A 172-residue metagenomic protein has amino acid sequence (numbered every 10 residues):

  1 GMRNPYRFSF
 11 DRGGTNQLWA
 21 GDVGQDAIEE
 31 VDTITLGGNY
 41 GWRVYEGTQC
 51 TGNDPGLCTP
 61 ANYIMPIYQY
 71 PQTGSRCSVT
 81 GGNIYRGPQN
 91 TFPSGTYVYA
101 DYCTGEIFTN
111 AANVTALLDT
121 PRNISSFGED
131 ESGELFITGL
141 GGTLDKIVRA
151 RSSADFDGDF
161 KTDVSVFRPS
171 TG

Functional and structural regions predicted by a protein language model:
G1-A112, D145-I147: Beta-propeller domain segments
M2-R7, V79, I124, S132 (+2 more regions): Conserved positions at the start
D11-G13, Y85-G87, D130-S132, D157 (+1 more regions): Structural WD40 beta-propeller signal
G14, C103, E131-S132, L140-G141 (+1 more regions): Short loop/turn segments that connect beta-strands within the blades of beta-propeller domains, predominantly WD40
A20-G21, Y99, F136-T138, V166: Residue position within the beta-strands of beta-propeller blades
N113-E131: Conserved blade-ending motifs and adjacent loop-strand segments that build the rim/top face of beta-propeller domains
S125-A150: Blade-level signature of beta-propeller repeat domains, shared across WD40, Kelch, NHL, RCC1 and BNR/Asp-box propellers
A150-G172: Trp/Gly-enriched beta-strand/coil motifs that build multi-repeat beta-propeller-like domains and related W-rich binding
